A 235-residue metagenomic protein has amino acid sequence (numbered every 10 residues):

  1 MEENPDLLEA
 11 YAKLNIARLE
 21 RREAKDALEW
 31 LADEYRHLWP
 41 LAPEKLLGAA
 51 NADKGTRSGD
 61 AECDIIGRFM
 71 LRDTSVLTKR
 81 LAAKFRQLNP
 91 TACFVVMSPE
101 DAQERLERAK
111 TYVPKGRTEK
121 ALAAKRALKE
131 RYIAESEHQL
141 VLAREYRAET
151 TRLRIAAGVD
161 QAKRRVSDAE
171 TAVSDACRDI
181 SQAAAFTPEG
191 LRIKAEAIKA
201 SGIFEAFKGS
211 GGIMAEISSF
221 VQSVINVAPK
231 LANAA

Functional and structural regions predicted by a protein language model:
M1, A162-A235: C-terminal or late-domain output modules
E2-R57, I133, E137-F186: Contiguous, amphipathic alpha-helical segments that mediate oligomerization or scaffolding in large protein assemblies
N4-N15, P90-E100, L106-E149, L153: Charged, low-complexity eukaryotic segments that initiate or comprise alpha-helical interaction-prone regions
E20, E34, L38-L41, R72 (+7 more regions): Surface-exposed polar/charged interaction patches
A27-A127: Extended alpha-helical coiled-coil "stalk/arm" regions that act as elongated linkers or oligomerization scaffolds
I65-V96, K129-S136, L140, E145 (+1 more regions): Long, amphipathic, charge-rich alpha-helical segments that form helical bundles/coiled-coils
V76, V95-V96, V113, V141 (+4 more regions): Extended aliphatic helical segments
